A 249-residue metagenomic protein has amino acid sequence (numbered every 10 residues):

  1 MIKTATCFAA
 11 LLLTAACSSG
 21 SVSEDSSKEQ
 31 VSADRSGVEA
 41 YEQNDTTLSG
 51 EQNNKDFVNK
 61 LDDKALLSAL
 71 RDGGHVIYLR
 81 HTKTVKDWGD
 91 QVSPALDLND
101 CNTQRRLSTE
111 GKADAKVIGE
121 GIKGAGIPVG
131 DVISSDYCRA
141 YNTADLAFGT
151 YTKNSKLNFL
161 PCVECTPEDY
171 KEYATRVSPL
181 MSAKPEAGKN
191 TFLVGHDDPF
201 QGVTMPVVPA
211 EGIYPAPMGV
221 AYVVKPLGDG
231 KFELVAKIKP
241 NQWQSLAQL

Functional and structural regions predicted by a protein language model:
M1-T6: Bacterial N-terminal signal peptides that target proteins for export
A10-L11: Residue-level signal for mature regions of secreted extracellular proteins and peptides
T14-A16: C-terminal motif of bacterial Sec signal peptides marking the signal peptidase cleavage site
S18-G20: Bacterial signal peptide processing site
K28-S155, L160-E164, Y173, G212-Y222 (+3 more regions): Active-site-proximal alpha-helix that buttresses catalytic centers in soluble enzyme cores
L61, V177-L180: A Trp-anchored, charged/polar loop motif used as the substrate-binding/catalytic surface of acyl/ester-handling
P167-V177: Conserved active-site-adjacent core of cysteine acyl-enzyme catalytic domains
L180-I238: Active-site-adjacent alpha-helix immediately C-terminal to a catalytic or transition-state-stabilizing loop
